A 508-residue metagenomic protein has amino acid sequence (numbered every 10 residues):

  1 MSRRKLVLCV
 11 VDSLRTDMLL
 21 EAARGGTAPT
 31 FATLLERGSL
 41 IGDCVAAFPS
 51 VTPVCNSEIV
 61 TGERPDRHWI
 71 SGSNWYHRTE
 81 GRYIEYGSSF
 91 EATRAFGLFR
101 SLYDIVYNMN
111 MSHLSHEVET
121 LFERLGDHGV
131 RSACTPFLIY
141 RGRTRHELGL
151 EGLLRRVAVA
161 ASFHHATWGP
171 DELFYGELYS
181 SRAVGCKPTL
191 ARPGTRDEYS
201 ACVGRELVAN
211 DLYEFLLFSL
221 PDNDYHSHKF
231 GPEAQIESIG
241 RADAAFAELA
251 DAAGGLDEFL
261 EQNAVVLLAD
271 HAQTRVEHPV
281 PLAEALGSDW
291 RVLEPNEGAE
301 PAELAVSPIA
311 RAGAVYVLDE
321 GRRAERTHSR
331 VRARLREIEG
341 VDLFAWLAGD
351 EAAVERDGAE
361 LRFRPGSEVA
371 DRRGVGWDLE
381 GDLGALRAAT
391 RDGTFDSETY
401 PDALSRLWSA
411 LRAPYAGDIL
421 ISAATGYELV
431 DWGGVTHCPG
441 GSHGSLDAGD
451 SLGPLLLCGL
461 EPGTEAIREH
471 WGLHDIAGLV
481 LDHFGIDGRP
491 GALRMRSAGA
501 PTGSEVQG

Functional and structural regions predicted by a protein language model:
L20-N74, A133: Short, structured active-site-proximal loop/turn typified by the sulfatase FGly-forming signature C/S-X-P-X-R
A32, A312-G340, E469-M495: Non-catalytic, well-ordered alpha-helical segments in soluble enzyme domains
G42-V45, S50-V51, S73-R82, Y86-N110 (+3 more regions): Secreted, luminal/periplasmic, and some membrane-associated catalytic domains that remodel anionic oxygen-ester
E63-K229, F363-S397, A416, V430 (+1 more regions): His/Asp/Glu-rich, glycine-adjacent segments that coordinate divalent cations and/or stabilize oxyanion chemistry on
G194-L216, N223-V265, D475: A long, amphipathic alpha-helix that forms part of the scaffold/cap immediately adjacent to metal-dependent active
W290-R322, G440-H483: Substrate-binding rim/cap in mid-to-C-terminal beta-strand-loop elements of soluble/periplasmic
F344-R356, I486-G508: Polar, surface-exposed loop/tail segments that function as active-site lids or cofactor/substrate-recognition elements
D431-S442: Short, surface-exposed loop/helix-turn segments at secondary-structure junctions that function as lids/hinges flanking
